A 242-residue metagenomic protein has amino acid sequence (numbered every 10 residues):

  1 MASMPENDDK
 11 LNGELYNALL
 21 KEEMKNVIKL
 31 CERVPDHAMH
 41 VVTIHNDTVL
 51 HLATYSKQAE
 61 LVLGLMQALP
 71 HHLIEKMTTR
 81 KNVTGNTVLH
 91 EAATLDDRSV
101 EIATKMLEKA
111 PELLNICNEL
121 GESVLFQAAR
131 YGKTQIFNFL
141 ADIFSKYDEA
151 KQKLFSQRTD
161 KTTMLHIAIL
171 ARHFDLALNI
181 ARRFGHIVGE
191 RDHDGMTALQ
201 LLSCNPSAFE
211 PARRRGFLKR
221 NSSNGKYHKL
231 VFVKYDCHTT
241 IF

Functional and structural regions predicted by a protein language model:
M1-F242: Acidic, Ser/Thr- and Pro/Gly-rich low-complexity regulatory segments
